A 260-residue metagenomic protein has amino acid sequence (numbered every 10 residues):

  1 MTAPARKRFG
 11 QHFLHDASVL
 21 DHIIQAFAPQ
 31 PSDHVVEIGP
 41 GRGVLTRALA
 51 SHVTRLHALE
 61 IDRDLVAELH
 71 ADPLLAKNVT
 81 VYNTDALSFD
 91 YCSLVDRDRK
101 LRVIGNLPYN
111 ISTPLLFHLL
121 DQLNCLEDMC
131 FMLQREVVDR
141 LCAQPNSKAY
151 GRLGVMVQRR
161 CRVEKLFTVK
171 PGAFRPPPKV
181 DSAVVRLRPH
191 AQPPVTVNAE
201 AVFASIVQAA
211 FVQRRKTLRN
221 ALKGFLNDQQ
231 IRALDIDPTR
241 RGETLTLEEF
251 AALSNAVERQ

Functional and structural regions predicted by a protein language model:
M1-A209, E243, A252-N255: Catalytic cores of RNA-modifying enzymes
P189, V207-Q260: C-terminal lobe and adjacent flexible extensions of AdoMet/dcAdoMet transferase-like proteins
